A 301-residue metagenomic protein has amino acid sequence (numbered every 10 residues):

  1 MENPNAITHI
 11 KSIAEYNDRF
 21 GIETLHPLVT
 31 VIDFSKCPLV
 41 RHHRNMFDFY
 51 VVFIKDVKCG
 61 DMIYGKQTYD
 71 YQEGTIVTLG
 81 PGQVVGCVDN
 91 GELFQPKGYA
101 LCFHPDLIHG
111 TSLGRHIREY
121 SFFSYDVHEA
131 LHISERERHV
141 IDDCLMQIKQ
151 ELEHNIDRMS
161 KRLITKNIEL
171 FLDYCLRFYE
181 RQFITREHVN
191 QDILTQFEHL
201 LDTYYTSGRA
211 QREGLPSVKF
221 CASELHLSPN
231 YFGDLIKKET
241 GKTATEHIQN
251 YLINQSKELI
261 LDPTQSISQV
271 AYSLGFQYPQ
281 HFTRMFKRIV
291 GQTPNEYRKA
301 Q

Functional and structural regions predicted by a protein language model:
M1-D70: Generic protein-terminus/edge-of-domain signal
K66-G80: Short acidic-glycine-tyrosine-enriched beta hairpin
G74, F232, H281-F282, F286: Short hydrophobic/aromatic patch on the recognition helix
N90-I156: A hydrophobic/aromatic-rich effector-binding and dimerization subdomain of bacterial HTH-type transcriptional regulators
H139-D202: An amphipathic alpha-helical interaction segment
T165, E187-L225, E246-Q265: A short, Lys/Arg-enriched amphipathic alpha-helix from helix-turn-helix/homeodomain DNA-binding modules
K238-Q277, K299-Q301: Terminal helix-turn-helix DNA-binding modules in bacterial transcription factors
T283-Q301: …primarily DNA-binding HTH/wHTH and HhH modules…
